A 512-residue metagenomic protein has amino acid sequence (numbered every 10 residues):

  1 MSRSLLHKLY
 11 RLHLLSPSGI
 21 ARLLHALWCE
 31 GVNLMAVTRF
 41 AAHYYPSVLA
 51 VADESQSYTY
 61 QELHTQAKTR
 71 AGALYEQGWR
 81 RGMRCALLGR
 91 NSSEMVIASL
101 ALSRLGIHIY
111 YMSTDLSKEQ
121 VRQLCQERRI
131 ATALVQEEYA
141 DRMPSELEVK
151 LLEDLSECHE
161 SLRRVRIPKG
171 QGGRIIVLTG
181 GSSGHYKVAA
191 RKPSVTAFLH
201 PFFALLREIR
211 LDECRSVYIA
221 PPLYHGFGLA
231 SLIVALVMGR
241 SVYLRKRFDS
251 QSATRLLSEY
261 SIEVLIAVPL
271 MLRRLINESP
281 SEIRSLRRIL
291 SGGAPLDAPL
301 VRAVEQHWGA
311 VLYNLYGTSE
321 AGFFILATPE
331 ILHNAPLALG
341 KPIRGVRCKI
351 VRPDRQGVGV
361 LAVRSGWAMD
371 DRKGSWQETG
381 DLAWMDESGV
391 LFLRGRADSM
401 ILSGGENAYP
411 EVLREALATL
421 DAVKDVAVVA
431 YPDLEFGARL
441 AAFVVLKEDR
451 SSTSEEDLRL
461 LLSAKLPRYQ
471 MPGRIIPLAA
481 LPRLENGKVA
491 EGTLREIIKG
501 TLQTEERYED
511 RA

Functional and structural regions predicted by a protein language model:
A26, E30, S47-G78, M83 (+3 more regions): Conserved AMP-binding/adenylate-forming core of the ANL superfamily
T59-Y60, R174-H200: Conserved AMP-binding A3 loop
T65-T69, V188-D212: Conserved structural elements of the adenylate-forming
A71-D115, N407, L446: Conserved AMP-binding/adenylate-forming
L199-S216, Y224-V264: Conserved AMP-binding/adenylation subdomain of ANL enzymes
V264, E278-N334: Gly/Ser/Thr-rich phosphate-binding loop
L265, L382-Q470, T493-E496: AMP-binding/adenylate-forming catalytic core of the ANL superfamily
L466-K488, E509-R511: AMP-binding/adenylate-forming catalytic domain of the ANL superfamily
